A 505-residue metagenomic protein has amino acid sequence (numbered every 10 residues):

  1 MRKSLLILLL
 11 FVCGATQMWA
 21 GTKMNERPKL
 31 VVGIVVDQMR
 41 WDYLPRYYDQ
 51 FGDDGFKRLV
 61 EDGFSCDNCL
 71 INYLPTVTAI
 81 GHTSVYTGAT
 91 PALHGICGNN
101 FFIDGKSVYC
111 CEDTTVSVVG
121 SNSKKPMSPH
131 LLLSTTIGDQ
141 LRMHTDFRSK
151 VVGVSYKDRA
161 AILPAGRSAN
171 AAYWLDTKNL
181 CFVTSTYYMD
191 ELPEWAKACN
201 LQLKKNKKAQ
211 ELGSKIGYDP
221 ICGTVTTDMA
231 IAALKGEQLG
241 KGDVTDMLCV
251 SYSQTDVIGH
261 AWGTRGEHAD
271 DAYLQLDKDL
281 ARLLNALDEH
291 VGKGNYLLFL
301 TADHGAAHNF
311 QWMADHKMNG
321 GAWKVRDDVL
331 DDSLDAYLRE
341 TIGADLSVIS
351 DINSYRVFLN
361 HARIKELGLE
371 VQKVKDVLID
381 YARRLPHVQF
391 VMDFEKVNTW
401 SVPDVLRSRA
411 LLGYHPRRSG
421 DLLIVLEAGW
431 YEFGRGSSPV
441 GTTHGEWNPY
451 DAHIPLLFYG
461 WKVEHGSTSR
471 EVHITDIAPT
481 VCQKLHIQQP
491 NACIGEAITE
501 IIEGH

Functional and structural regions predicted by a protein language model:
M1-E26: Bacterial Sec-dependent N-terminal signal peptides
P28-R40, L59, V85, L141 (+7 more regions): Beta-strand elements within well-structured catalytic alpha/beta cores of enzymes that handle phosphate/sulfate esters
Y43, P220-G242, T255-Y296, V377-D380 (+1 more regions): A long, amphipathic alpha-helix that forms part of the scaffold/cap immediately adjacent to metal-dependent active
L44-L93, K150-V152: Short, structured active-site-proximal loop/turn typified by the sulfatase FGly-forming signature C/S-X-P-X-R
F51, N68, V77, N99-P126 (+6 more regions): Secreted, luminal/periplasmic, and some membrane-associated catalytic domains that remodel anionic oxygen-ester
K57, S134-M143, S354-V391, R470-E496 (+1 more regions): Non-catalytic, well-ordered alpha-helical segments in soluble enzyme domains
T90, G98-V244, S253-H260, R383-P386 (+1 more regions): His/Asp/Glu-rich, glycine-adjacent segments that coordinate divalent cations and/or stabilize oxyanion chemistry on
D328-G368, T443-L485, T499-H505: Substrate-binding rim/cap in mid-to-C-terminal beta-strand-loop elements of soluble/periplasmic
